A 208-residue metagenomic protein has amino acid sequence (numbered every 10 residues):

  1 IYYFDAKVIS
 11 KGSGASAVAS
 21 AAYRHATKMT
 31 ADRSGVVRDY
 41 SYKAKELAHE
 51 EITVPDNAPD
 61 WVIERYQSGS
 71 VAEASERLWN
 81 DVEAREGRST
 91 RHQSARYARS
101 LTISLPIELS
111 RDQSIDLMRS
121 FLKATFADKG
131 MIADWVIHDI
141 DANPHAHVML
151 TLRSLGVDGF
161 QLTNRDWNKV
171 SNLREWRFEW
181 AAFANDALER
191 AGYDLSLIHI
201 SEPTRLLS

Functional and structural regions predicted by a protein language model:
I1-S208: N-terminal nicking endonuclease/strand-transfer module with a His-rich metal-binding environment and a catalytic Tyr
